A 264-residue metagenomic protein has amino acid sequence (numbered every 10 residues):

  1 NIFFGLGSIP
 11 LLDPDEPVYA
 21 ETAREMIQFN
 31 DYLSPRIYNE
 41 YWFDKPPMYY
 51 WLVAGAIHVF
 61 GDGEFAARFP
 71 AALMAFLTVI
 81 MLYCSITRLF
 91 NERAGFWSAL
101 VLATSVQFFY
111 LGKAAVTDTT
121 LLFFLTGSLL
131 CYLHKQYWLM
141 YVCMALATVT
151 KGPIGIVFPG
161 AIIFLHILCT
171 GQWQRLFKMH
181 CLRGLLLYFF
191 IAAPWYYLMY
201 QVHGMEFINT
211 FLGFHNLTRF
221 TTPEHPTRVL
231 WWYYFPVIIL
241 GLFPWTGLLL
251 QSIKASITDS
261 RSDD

Functional and structural regions predicted by a protein language model:
N1-D264: Membrane-integral, polyisoprenol-dependent glycosyltransferases of the GT-C/oligosaccharyltransferase superfamily
